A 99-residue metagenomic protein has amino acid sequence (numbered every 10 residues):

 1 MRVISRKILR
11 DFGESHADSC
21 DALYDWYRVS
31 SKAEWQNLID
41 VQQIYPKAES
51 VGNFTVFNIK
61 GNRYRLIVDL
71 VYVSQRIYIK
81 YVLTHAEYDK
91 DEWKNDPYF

Functional and structural regions predicted by a protein language model:
M1-R63, V71-R76, A86-F99: Basic, Lys/Arg-enriched alpha-helical interface segments
I79-L83: Catalytic Cys-His active-site segments of thiol-dependent hydrolases/isopeptidases
